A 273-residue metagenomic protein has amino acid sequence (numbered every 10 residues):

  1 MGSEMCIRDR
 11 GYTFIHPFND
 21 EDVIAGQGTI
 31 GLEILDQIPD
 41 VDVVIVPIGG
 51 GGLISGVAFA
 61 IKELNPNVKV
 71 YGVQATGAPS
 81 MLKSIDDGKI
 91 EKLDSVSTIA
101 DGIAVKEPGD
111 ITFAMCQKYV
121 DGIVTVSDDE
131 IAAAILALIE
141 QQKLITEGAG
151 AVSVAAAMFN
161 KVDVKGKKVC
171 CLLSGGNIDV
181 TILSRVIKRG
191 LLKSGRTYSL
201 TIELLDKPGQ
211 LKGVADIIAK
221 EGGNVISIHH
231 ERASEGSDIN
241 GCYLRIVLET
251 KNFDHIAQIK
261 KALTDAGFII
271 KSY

Functional and structural regions predicted by a protein language model:
M1-I7: Short, small-residue-biased leader/transition segments that mark boundaries at the very start of proteins
R10-F14, V96, G195, N240-C242: Gly-rich Lys/Arg/Thr-decorated short loops/hinges at beta-loop-alpha junctions or inter-strand turns that position
Y12-T13, D42, D121, K143: Conserved acidic residues
N19-D20, A75-T76, D128, A151 (+1 more regions): Short, ordered loop/turn segments at secondary-structure junctions
N19-Y119, M158-L205, A215: Glycine-rich phosphate/pyrophosphate-binding loop at beta-loop-alpha junctions
G109-K167: Active-site-adjacent helical/loop segments in soluble small-molecule enzymes
V180-Y273: A conserved regulatory-domain signal marking ACT and ACT-like small-molecule sensing domains and adjacent regulatory
